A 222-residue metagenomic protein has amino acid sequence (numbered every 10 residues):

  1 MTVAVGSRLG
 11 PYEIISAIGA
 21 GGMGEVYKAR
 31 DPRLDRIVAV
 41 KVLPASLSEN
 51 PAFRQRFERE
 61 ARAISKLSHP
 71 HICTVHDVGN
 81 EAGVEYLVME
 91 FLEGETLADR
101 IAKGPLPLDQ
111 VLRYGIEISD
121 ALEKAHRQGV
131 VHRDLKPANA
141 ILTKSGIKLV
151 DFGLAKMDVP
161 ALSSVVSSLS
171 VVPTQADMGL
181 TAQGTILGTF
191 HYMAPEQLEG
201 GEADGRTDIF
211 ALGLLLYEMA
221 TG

Functional and structural regions predicted by a protein language model:
M1-G222: Conserved ATP-binding/catalytic core of the eukaryotic-like protein kinase fold, especially serine/threonine kinases
